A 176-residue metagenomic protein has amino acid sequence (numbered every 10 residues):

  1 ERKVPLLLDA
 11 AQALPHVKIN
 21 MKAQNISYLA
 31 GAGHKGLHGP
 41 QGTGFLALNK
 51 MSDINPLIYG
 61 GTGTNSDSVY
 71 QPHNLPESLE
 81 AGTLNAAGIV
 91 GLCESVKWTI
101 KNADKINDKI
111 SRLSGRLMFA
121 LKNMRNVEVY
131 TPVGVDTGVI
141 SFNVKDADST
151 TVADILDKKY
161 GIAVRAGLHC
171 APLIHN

Functional and structural regions predicted by a protein language model:
E1-N176: Pyridoxal 5′-phosphate
